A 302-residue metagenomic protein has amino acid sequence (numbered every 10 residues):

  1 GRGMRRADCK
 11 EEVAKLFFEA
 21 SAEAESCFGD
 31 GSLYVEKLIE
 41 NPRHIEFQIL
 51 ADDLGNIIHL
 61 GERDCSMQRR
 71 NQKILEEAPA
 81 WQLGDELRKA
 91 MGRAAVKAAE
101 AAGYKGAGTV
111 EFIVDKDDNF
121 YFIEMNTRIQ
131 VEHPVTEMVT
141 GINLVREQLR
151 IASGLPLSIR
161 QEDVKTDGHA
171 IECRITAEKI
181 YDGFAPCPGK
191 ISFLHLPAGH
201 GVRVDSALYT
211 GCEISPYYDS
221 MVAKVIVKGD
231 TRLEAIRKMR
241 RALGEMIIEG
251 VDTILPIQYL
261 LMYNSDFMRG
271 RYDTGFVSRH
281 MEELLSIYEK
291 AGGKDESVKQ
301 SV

Functional and structural regions predicted by a protein language model:
R6-V302: ATP-dependent carboxylate activation and anion-phosphoryl transfer catalytic cores that bind Mg-ATP to form
